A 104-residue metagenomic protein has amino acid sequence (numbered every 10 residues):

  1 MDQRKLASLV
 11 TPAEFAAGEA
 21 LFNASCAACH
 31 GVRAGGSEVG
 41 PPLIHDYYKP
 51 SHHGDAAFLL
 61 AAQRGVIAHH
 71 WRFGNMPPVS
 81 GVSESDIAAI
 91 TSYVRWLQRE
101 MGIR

Functional and structural regions predicted by a protein language model:
M1, A28-H30, V66: Intrinsically disordered, low-complexity segments enriched in polar/charged residues with Gly/Pro, especially when
M1-L21: Electrostatic cytochrome c docking/interface patches
V10, S25, H30, V39-G40: Hydrophobic alpha-helical segments, principally membrane-spanning helices and signal/leader peptides
F15, E19, G31-Q63: Gly/Gly-Pro-rich "capping" loops immediately C-terminal to redox-active cysteine motifs in periplasmic/lumenal
G18, F22-V32, M76, I90-V94: The canonical Cys-X-X-Cys-His
S37-I44, R64-L97, G102-R104: Axial heme c-ligation environment in periplasmic c-type cytochrome domains
